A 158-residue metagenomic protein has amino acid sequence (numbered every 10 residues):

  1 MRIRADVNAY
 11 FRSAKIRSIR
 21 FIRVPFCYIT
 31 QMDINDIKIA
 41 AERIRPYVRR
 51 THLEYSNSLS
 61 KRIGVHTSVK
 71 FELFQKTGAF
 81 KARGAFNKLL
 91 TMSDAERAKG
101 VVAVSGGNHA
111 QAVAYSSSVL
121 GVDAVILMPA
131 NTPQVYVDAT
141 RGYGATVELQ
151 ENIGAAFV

Functional and structural regions predicted by a protein language model:
M1-Q31: Intrinsic disorder/low-complexity segments
Q31-V158: PLP-dependent amino-acid enzyme catalytic core
